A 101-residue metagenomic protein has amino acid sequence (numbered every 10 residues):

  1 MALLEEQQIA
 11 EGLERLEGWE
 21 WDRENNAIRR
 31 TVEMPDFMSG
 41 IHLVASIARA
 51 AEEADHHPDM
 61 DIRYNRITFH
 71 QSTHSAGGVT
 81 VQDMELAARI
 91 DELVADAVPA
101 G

Functional and structural regions predicted by a protein language model:
M1-G101: Long, contiguous binding/interaction regions
